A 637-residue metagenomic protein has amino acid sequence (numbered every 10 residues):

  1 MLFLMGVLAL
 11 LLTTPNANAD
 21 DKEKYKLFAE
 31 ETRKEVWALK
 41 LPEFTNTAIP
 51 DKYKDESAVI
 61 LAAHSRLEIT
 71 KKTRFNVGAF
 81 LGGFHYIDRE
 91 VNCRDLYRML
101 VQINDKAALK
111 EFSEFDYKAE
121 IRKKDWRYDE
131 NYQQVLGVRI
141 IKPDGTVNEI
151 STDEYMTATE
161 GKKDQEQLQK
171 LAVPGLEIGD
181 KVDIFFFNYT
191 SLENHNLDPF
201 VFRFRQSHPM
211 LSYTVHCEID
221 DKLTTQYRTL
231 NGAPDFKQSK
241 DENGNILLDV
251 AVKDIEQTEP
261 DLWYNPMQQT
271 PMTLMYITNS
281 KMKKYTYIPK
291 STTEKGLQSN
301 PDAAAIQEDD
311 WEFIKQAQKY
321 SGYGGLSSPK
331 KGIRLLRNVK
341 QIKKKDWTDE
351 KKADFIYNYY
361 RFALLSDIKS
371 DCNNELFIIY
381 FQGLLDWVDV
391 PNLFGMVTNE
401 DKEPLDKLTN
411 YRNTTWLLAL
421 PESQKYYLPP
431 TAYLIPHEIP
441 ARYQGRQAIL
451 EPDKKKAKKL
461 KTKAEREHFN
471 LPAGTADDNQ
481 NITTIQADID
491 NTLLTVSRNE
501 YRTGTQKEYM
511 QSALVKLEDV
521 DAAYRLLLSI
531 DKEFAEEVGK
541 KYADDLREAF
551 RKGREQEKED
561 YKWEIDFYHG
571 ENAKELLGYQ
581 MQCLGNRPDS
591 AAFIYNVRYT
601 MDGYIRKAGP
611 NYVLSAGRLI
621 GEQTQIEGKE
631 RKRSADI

Functional and structural regions predicted by a protein language model:
L2-L11: Bacterial N-terminal signal peptides
T14-A19: Sec/Tat signal peptide C-region and signal peptidase I cleavage site
D20-S280, P289-S291, G296, I379-R587 (+2 more regions): Beta-strand-rich, non-transmembrane domain signature
T293-N373: Secondary-structure boundary elements
N596-V597: Extended, charge-rich low-complexity regions and/or helical-solenoid scaffolds
